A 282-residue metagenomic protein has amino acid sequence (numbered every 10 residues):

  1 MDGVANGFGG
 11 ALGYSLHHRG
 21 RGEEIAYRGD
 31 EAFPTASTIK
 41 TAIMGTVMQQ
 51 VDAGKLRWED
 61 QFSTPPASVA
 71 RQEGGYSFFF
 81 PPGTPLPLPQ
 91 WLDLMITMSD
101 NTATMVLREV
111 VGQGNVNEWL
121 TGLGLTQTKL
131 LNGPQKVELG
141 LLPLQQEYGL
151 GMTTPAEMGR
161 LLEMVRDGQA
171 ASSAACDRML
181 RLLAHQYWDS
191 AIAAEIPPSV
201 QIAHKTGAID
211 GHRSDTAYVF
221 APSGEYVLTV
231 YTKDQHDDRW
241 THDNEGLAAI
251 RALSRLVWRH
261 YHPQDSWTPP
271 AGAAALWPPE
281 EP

Functional and structural regions predicted by a protein language model:
M1, V110, R160-S190, T206-P282: Structured C-terminal helix/loop/strand segments within mature extracytoplasmic catalytic/sensor domains
M1-E31, L256: Beta-lactamase-like hydrolase cores
A5-F8, G45-K55, P66, I96-S99 (+7 more regions): Sec/Tat-exported extracytoplasmic proteins
A11, T84, M105-L162: Mid-domain, small-residue-enriched loop/turn segments at the edges of structured enzyme/sensor domains
G13-H17, A26, A42, S63 (+1 more regions): Soluble periplasmic/extracytoplasmic beta-strand elements of cell-envelope proteins
R19-G20, W58-Y76, V111-G112, P134-E138 (+2 more regions): Acidic helix-start/capping segments at beta-turn-to-alpha-helix junctions
G22, P34-F62, L228: Active-site SXXK
V69-L107, Q113, G151: Conserved catalytic neighborhood of penicillin-recognizing serine enzymes
